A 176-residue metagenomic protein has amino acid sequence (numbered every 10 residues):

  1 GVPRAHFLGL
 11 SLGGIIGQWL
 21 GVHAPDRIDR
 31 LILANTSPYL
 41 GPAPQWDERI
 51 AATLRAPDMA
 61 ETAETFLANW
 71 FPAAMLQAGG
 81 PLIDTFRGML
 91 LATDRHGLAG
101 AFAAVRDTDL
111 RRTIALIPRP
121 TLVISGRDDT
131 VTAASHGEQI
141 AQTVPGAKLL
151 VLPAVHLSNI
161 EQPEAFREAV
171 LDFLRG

Functional and structural regions predicted by a protein language model:
V2-S11: Alpha/beta-hydrolase fold nucleophile elbow
S11-G14, A24: Active-site loop->helix "elbow" adjoining a glycine-rich segment at hydrolase catalytic centers
Q18-H23, R27-A63, W70: Flexible "cap/lid" loop of the alpha/beta hydrolase fold
I28-D29, V144-A147: Core-facing hydrophobic residues within beta-strands of well-ordered domains
G41-Q45, A56-L116: Conserved alpha/beta-hydrolase catalytic His-Asp/Glu region
I117, V123-S125, D129: Short beta-strand/loop motif that positions the catalytic acidic residue of the alpha/beta-hydrolase fold
T130-H136: Conserved alpha/beta-hydrolase "acid-adjacent" motif
G146-G176: Catalytic active-site module of serine/aspartate enzymes centered on a nucleophile-bearing elbow/loop
